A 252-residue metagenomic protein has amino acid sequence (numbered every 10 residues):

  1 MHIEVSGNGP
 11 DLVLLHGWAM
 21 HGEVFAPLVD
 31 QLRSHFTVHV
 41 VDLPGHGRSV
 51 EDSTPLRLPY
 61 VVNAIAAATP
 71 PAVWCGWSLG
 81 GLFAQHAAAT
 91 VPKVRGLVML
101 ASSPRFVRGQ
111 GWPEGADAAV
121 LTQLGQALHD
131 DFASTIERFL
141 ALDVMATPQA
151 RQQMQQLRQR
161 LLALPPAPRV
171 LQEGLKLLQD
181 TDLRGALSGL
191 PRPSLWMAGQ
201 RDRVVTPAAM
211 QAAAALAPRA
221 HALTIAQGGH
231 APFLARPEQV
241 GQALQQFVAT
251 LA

Functional and structural regions predicted by a protein language model:
H2-E51: Conserved HGGG/HGGXW glycine-rich cap/lid loop of the alpha/beta-hydrolase fold
A26-D30, H39-C75, Q242: Active-site loop/oxyanion-hole signature of alpha/beta-hydrolase fold enzymes
G76-G80, A84: Gly/Ala-rich beta-loop-alpha elbow adjacent to hydrolase catalytic centers
K93-L128: Flexible "cap/lid" loop of the alpha/beta hydrolase fold
H129-T181, G185-A186: Conserved alpha/beta-hydrolase catalytic His-Asp/Glu region
L190, W196-A198: Short beta-strand/loop motif that positions the catalytic acidic residue of the alpha/beta-hydrolase fold
R201-V205: Acidic catalytic loop of the alpha/beta-hydrolase fold
G228-G241: Catalytic histidine-centered segment of alpha/beta-hydrolase-like enzymes
